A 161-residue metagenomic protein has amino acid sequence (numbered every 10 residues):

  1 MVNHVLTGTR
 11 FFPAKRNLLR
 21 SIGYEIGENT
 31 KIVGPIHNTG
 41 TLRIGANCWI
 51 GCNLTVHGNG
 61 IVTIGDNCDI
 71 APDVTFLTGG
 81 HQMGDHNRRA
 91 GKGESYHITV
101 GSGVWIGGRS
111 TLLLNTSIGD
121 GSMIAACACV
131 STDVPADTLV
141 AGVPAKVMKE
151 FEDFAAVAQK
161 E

Functional and structural regions predicted by a protein language model:
M1-N29: A transmembrane-helix-recognition feature enriched in membrane-embedded lipid enzymes and envelope glyco-/phospholipid
V5-F12, R16, H37-I44, W49-S117 (+2 more regions): Flexible, glycine/small-residue-enriched loop-and-beta-strand segment within the central core of proteins
K31, D69, W105, M123 (+1 more regions): Short-chain dehydrogenase/reductase
G34: N-terminal extracellular ligand-recognition/capping segment immediately after the signal peptide
V62, A128, A136-T138, K146: Glycine-centered loop/turn positions within well-structured domains that cap or flank conserved ligand/cofactor-binding
H81, G119-G121, P135-D137: Short conserved catalytic/interaction loops centered on acidic-Pro-aromatic/His motifs
G108-M123, A128-T132: Beta-rich strand-turn-strand
